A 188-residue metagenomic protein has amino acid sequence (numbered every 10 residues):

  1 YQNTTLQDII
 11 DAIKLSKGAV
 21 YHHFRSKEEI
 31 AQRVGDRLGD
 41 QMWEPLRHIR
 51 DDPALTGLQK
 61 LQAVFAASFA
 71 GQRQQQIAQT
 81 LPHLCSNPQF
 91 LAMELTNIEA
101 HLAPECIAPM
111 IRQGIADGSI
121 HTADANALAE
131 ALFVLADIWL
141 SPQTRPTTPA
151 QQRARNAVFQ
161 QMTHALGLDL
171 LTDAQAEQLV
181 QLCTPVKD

Functional and structural regions predicted by a protein language model:
Y1, W43, R47-A54, I77-T80 (+2 more regions): Short, flexible helix-adjacent loops and helix caps
Y1-E29, R33, R37: Helix-turn-helix
R33, R37, E44-A78, A129-L132: Hydrophobic alpha-helical connector segments
R50, A63-Q72, T80-S86, I115 (+1 more regions): Helix-loop "lid/cap" segments that line or gate small-molecule binding pockets
Q59-A63, P109, A127-V134, R153 (+2 more regions): Amphipathic alpha-helical interaction segments
A70-I120: Short secondary-structure transition hinges
L102-T147: Hydrophobic alpha-helical bundle segments that form small-molecule/ligand-binding pockets
P109-A116, R145-D188: C-terminal peripheral helix-coil segments that are non-catalytic and often amphipathic
